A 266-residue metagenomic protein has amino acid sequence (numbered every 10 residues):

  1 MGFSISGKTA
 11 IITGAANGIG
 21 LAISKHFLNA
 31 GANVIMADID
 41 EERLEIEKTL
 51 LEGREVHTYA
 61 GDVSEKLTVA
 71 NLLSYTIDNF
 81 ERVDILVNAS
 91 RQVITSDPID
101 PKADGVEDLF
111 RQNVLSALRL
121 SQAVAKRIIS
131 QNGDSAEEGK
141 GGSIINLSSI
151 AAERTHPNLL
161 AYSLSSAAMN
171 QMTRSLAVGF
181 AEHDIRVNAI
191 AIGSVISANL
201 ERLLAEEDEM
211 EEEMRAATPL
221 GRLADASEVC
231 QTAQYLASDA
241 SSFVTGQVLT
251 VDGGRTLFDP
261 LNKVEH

Functional and structural regions predicted by a protein language model:
A89-T95, G254: Conserved NAD(P)H cofactor-binding loop of Rossmann-fold oxidoreductase domains
D97-F110, M214: Substrate-binding pocket helix/loop in short-chain dehydrogenase/reductase
I99, R154-L160, E182, G221 (+1 more regions): Active-site loop immediately N-terminal to the catalytic Tyr-X3-Lys motif of short-chain dehydrogenase/reductase
S121, S165, T173: Active-site helix of classical SDR
K126, V178-E182, S242: Alpha-helical segment proximal to the catalytic Tyr-Lys
S149: Residue(s) in the substrate-gating loop at a strand-loop-helix junction that position the organic substrate next
Q234, T245-H266: Short C-terminal tail/terminal secondary-structure segment of NAD(P)H-dependent dehydrogenase/reductase domains
